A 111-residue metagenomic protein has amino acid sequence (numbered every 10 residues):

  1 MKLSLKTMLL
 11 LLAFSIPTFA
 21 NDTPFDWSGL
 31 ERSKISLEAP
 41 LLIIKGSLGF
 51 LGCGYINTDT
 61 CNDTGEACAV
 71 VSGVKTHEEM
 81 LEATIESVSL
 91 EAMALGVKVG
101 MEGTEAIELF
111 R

Functional and structural regions predicted by a protein language model:
K2-L10: Sec-dependent signal peptide recognition, specifically the positively charged N-region followed immediately by
S15-P17: N-terminal signal peptide c-region/cleavage motif recognized by signal peptidases
N21-R111: Residues that scaffold, gate, or flank divalent-cation-dependent active/transport sites
